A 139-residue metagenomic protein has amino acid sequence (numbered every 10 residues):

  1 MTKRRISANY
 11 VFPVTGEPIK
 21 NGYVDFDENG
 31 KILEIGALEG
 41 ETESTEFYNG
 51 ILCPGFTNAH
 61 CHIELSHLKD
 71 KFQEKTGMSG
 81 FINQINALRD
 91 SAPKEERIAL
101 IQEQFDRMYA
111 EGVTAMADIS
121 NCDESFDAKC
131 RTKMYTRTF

Functional and structural regions predicted by a protein language model:
M1-E41: N-terminal metal-binding scaffold of metallo-dependent hydrolase/deaminase domains
N9, H60, G112: Residue-level signal for inorganic ion chemistry
Y23, L65-H67, E103: ATP-binding N-terminal substructure of ATP-dependent carboxylate-amine bond-forming enzymes
G36-S44, D127-T132: Short loop/helix-cap segments at secondary-structure boundaries that form the rim of catalytic
N49: ABC-fold ATPase nucleotide-binding domain signature/coupling loops
P54-S66: Histidine-centered catalytic micro-motifs
S66-A99, R137: Active-site gating loops and adjacent loop-to-helix segments of metal-dependent hydrolytic enzymes
S91-F139: Active-site loop-helix segments enriched in His/Asp/Glu that coordinate and activate a nucleophilic water at divalent
